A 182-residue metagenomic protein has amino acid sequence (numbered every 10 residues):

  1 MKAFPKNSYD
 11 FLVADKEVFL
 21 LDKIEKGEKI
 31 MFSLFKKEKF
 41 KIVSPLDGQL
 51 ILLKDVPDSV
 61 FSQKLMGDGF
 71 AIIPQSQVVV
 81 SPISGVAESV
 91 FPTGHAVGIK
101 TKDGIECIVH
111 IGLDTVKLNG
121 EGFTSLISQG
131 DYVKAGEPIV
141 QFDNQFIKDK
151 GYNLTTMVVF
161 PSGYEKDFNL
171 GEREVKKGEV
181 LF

Functional and structural regions predicted by a protein language model:
K6-M31: Short, Lys/Arg-enriched N-terminal segments with co-localized hydrophobic residues within the first ~10-30 amino acids
G27-F182: Contiguous, well-folded functional domains in the mature portion of proteins
